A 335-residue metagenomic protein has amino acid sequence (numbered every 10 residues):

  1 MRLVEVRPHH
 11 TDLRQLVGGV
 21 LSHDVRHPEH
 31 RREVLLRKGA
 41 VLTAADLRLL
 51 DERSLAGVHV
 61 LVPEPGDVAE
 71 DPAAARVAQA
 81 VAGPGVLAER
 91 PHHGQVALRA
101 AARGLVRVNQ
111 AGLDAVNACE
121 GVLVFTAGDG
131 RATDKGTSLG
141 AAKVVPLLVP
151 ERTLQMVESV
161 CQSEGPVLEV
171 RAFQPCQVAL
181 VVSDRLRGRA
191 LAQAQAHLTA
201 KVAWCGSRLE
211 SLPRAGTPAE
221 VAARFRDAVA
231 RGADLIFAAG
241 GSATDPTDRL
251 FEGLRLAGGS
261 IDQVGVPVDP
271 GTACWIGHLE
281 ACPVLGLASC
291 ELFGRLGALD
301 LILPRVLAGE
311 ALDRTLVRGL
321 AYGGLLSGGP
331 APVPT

Functional and structural regions predicted by a protein language model:
M1-R152: Phosphate-interaction motifs
L13-R14, P28, A88-P91, R131-T133 (+4 more regions): Solvent-exposed alpha-helices and their adjacent loops that cap or buttress functional pockets in soluble metabolic
R31, L55-A56, H93, K135 (+3 more regions): Short coil/turn connectors at secondary-structure junctions
K38, P63, A100-A102, D129 (+6 more regions): Fold-independent oxyanion-binding glycine-rich loops and adjacent beta-strand/coil segments at enzyme active sites
E52-A56, Q79-V86, K135-S138, V144 (+4 more regions): Generic secondary-structure signature for well-ordered alpha-helical cores
Q110-A111, E151-L154, A192, T247-L250 (+1 more regions): Short acidic, glycine/serine/threonine-rich loops at helix termini
K135, V145-L235: Phosphate-binding glycine-rich loops and their immediate beta-loop-alpha structural context
L209-T335: Short glycine/threonine-rich loop/turn motifs
